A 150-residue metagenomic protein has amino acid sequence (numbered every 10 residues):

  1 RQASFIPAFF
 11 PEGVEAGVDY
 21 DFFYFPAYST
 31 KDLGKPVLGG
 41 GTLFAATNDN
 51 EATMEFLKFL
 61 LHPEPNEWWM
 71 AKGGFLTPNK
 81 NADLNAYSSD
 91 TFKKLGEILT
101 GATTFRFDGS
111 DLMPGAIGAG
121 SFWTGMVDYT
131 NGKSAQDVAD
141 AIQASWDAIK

Functional and structural regions predicted by a protein language model:
R1-E12, E51, V138: Extracytoplasmic ligand-binding clamshell segments of periplasmic binding protein
E12-E15, P26-S29, L43-A46, D90-K93 (+2 more regions): A residue-level marker of the well-folded mature domains of exported/periplasmic proteins
E12-F75: Extracytoplasmic/periplasmic substrate-recognition and gating elements
L60, M70, L99, Y129-T130: Hydrophobic residues in alpha-helical segments
D83: Catalytic adenosine-cofactor/nucleotide-binding cores of aminoacyl-tRNA synthetases and other
T100-K150: Conserved C-terminal helix/tail region of periplasmic/extracytoplasmic solute-binding proteins
